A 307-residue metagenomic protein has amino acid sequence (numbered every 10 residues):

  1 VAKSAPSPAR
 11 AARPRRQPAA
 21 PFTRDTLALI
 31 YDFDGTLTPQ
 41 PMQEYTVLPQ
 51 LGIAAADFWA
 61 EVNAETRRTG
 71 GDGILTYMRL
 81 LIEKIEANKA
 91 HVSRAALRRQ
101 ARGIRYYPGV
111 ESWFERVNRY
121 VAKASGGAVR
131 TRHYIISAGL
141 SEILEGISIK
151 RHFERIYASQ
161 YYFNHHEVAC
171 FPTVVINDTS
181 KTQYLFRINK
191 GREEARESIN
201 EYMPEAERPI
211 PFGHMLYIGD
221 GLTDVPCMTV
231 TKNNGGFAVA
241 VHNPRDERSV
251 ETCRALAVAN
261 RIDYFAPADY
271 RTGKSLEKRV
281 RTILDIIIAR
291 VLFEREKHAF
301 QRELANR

Functional and structural regions predicted by a protein language model:
A2-K3, R10-H165, L256, N260-Y264: Alpha-helical substrate-recognition element adjacent to the catalytic core
R105-Y134, A138-R307: C-terminal cap/substrate-recognition subdomain and adjoining C-terminal extension of metal-dependent phosphatase-like
